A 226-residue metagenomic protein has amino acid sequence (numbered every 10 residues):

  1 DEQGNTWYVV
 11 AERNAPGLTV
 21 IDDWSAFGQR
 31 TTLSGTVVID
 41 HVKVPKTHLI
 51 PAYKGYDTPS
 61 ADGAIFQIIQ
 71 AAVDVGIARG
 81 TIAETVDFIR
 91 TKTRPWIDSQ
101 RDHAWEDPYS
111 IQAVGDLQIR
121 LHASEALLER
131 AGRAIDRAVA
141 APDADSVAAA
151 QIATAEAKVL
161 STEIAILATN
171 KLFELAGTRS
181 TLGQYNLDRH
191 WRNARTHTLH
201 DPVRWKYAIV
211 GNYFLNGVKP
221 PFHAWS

Functional and structural regions predicted by a protein language model:
D1-V20: A short core secondary-structure module
V9, A78, S124: Residue-level signal for inorganic ion chemistry
A26-L121: Glycine-rich beta->alpha junctions and the first turn(s) of the following alpha-helix
G76, G115, I119-H122, A155 (+2 more regions): Generic structural signal for well-ordered, non-transmembrane alpha-helical segments in soluble/cytosolic regions
E84-T91, S124-R130, I166-L167: Extended, amphipathic, non-transmembrane alpha-helical segments
L117, I164-L172, T198-W205: Amphipathic alpha-helical coiled-coil segments
H122-V159, N170-T181: C-terminal helix-coil-helix/basic helical segment that borders enzyme active sites and/or dimer interfaces and provides
A176-S226: Glycine-rich phosphate/cofactor-binding loops in nucleotide/flavin-utilizing enzymes
